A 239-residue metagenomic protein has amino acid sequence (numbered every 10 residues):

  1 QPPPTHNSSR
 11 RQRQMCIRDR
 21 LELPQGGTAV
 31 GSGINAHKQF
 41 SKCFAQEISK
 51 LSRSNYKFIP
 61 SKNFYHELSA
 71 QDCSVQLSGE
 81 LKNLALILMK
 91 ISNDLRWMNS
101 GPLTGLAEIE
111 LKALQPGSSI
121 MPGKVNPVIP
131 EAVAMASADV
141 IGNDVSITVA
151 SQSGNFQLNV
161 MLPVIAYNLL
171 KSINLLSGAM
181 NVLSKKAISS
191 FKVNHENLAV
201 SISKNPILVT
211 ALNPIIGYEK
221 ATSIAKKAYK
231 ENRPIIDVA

Functional and structural regions predicted by a protein language model:
Q1-R13, I17: Single conserved hydrophobic/aromatic residue that forms the stacking wall/gate of nucleotide- or nucleobase-binding
Q14, R18-V238: Conserved, well-structured ligand/cofactor-binding cores
